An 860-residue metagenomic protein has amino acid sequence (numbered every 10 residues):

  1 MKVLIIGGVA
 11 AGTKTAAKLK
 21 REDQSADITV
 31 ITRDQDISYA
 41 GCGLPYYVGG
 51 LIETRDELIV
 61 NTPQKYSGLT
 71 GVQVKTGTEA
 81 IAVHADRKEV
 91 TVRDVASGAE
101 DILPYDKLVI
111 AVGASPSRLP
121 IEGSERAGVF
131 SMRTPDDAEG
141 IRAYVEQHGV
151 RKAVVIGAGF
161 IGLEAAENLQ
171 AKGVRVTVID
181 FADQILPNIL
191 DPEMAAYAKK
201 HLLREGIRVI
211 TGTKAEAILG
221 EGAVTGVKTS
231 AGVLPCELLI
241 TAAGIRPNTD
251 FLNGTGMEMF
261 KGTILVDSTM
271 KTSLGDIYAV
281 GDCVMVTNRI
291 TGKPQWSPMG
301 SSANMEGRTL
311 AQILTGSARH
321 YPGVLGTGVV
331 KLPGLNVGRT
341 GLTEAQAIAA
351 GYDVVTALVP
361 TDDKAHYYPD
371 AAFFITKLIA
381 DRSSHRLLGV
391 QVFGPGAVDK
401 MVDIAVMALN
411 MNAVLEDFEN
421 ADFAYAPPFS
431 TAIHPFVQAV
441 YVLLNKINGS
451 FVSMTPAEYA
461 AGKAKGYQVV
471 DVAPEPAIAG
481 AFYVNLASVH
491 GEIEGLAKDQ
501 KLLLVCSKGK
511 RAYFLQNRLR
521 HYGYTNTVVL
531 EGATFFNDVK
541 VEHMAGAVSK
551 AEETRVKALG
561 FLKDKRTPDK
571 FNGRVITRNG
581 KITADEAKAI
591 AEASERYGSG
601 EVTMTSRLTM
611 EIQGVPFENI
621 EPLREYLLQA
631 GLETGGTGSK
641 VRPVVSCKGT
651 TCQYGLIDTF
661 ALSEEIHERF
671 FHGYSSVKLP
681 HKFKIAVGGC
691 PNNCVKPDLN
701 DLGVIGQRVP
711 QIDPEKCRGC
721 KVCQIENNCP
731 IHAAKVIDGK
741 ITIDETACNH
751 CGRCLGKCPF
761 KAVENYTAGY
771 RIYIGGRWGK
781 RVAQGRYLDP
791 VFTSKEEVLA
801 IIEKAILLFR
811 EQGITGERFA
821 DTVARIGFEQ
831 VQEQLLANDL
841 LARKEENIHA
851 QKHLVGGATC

Functional and structural regions predicted by a protein language model:
M1, C283-G396, P427-T431, P435-G462 (+1 more regions): Mid-to-C-terminal Rossmann-like scaffold of FAD/NAD(P)H-dependent oxidoreductases
M1-K75, F160, A166-L190, T327 (+3 more regions): Beta1-alpha1 glycine-rich phosphate/pyrophosphate-binding loop at the start of Rossmann-like nucleotide-binding domains
S25-D27, L69, K75-A96, L103 (+1 more regions): A Rossmann-like FAD-binding core segment of flavoenzymes
I28, F571-V722, T746-N749, C860: Small-residue-enriched alpha-helical segments and adjacent helix-cap loops that form tight helix-helix packing
I59, K152-V154, F160-A217, P298-S302 (+2 more regions): Rossmann-like dinucleotide-binding cores of NAD(P)H-dependent redox enzymes
I110-K172, R208, K261, V266-S268 (+2 more regions): Glycine-rich dinucleotide-binding loop and its adjacent helix/turn
E125-G149, I218-K228, G232-T309, I404-A408: FAD-site-proximal beta/loop scaffold in flavoenzymes
N420-F423, P427, T431, Q438-P456 (+3 more regions): Rhodanese-like catalytic fold shared by cysteine-dependent sulfurtransferases and DSP/PTP-type phosphatases
